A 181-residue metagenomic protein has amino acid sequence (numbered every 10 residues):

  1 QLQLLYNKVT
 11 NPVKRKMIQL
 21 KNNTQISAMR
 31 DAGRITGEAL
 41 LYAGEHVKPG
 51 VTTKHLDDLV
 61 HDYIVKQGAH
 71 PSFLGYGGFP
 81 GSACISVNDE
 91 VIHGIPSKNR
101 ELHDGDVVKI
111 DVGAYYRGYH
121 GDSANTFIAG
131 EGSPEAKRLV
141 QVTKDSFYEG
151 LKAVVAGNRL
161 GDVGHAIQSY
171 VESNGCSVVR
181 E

Functional and structural regions predicted by a protein language model:
L2-L4: Cationic, low-complexity basic patches in intrinsically disordered or flexible, solvent-exposed regions
N7-E181: Active-site neighborhoods and metal-handling regions in enzymes and metal-associated proteins
